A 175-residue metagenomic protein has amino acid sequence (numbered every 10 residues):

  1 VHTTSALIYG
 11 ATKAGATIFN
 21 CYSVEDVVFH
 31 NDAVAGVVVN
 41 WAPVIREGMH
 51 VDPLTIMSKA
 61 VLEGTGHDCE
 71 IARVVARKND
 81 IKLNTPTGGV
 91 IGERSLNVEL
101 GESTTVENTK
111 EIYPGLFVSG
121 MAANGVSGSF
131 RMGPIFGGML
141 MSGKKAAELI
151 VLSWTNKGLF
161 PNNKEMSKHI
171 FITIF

Functional and structural regions predicted by a protein language model:
V1-F175: Residues forming the flavin
